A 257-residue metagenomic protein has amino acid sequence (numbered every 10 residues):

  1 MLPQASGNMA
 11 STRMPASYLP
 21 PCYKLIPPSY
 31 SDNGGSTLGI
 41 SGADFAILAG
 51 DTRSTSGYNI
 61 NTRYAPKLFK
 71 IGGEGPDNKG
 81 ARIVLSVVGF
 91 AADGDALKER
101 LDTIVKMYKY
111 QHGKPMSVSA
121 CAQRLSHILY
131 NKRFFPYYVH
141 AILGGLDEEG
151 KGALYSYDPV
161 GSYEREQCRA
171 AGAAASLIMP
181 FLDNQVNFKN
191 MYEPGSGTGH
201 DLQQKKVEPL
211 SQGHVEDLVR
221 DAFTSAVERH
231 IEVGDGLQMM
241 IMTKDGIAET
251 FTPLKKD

Functional and structural regions predicted by a protein language model:
M1-Y137, S162-V219, T224-V227, I231 (+2 more regions): Conserved short S/T/G-enriched processing/targeting/catalytic segments and their helical context
G34-T37, A65, Y138-A141, K151-L154 (+1 more regions): Short glycine-rich loop/turn motifs
I40, I142-L146, M240-K244: Short hydrophobic alpha-helical segments used for membrane anchoring or interfacial signaling
Y138-R169: A mid-sequence, solvent-exposed acidic-amphipathic segment
